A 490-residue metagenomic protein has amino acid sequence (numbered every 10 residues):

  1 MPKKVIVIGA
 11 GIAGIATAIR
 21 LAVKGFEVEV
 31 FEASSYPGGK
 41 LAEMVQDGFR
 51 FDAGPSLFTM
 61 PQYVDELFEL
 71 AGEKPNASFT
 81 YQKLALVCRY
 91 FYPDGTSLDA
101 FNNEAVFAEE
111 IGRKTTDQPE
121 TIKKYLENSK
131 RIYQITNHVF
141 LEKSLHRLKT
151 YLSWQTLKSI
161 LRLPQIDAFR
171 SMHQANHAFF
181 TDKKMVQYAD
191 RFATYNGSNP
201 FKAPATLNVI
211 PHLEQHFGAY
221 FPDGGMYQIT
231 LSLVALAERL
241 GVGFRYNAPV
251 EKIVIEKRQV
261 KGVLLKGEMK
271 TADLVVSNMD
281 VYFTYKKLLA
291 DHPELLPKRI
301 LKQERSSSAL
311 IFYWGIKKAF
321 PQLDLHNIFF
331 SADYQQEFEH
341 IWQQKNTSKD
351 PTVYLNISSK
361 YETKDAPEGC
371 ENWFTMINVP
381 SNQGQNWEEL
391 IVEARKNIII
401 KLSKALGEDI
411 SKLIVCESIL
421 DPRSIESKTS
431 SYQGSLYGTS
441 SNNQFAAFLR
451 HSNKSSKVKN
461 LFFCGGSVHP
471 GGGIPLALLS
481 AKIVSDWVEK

Functional and structural regions predicted by a protein language model:
K3-I135: N-terminal glycine-rich phosphate/pyrophosphate-binding loop and immediately adjacent elements
P93-A203: Rossmann-like flavin
L163-M172, E214-A235, N386-A394: Short beta-strand to alpha-helix junction loop
D182-N196, D350-N356, E408-P470: A glycine-rich dinucleotide-binding beta-alpha-beta segment and adjacent secondary-structure elements that constitute
V209-V260: Helical element adjacent to the flavin cofactor pocket in flavoenzyme catalytic cores
L231, E251-P367: Mid-domain catalytic core of redox enzymes that form a hydrophobic substrate pocket/lid adjacent to a catalytic redox
K317-E426: C-terminal segments that line or cap access tunnels to active or ligand-binding sites in enzymes and enzyme-associated
V468-V488: A conserved FAD-binding loop/helix module that cradles the flavin
